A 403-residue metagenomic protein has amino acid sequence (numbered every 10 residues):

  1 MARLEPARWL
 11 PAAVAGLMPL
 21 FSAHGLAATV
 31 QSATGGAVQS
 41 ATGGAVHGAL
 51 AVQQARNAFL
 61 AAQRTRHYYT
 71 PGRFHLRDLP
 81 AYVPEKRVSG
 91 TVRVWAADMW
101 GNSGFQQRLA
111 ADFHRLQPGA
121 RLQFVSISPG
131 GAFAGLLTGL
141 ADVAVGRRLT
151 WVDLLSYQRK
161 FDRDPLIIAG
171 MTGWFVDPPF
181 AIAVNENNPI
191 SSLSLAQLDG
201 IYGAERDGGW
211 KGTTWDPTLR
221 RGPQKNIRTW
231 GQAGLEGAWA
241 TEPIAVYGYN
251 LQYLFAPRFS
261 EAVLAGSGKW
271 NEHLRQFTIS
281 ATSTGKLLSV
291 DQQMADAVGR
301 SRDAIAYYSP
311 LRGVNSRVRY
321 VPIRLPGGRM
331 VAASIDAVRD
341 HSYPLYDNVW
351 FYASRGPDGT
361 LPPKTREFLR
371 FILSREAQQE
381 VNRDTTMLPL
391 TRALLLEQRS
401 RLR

Functional and structural regions predicted by a protein language model:
M1-A13: Bacterial N-terminal signal peptides that target proteins for export
L4-P6, L20, A41: Short, aromatic- and cysteine-enriched interfacial helices/patches that mediate contacts at lipid membranes
P11-S22: Bacterial N-terminal signal peptides
G25-A28, S32: Boundary at the C-terminal end of the N-terminal hydrophobic targeting segment
G43-R403: Flexible loop/hinge segments at secondary-structure junctions
